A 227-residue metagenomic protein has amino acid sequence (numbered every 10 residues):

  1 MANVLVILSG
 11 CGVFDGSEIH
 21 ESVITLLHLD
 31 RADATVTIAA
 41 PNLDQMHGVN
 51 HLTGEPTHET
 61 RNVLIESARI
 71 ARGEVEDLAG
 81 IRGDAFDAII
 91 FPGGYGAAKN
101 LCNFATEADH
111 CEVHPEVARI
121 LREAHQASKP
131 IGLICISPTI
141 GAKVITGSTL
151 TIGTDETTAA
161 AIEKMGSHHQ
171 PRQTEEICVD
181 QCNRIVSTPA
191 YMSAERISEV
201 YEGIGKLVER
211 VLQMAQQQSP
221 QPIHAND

Functional and structural regions predicted by a protein language model:
M1-E18, H47-T57: Accessory recognition modules or surfaces
L5-I19, V23-R31, T35-T37, E74-D227: Active-site-adjacent pocket-lining segments in enzyme domains
A39-I65: N-terminal beta-loop-helix "entrance" segment that forms/cooperates in small-molecule cofactor or anionic ligand
H58-E74, A79-D84: Glycine/small-residue-rich loop that forms an oxyanion/phosphate-binding "nest" at active or ligand-binding sites
